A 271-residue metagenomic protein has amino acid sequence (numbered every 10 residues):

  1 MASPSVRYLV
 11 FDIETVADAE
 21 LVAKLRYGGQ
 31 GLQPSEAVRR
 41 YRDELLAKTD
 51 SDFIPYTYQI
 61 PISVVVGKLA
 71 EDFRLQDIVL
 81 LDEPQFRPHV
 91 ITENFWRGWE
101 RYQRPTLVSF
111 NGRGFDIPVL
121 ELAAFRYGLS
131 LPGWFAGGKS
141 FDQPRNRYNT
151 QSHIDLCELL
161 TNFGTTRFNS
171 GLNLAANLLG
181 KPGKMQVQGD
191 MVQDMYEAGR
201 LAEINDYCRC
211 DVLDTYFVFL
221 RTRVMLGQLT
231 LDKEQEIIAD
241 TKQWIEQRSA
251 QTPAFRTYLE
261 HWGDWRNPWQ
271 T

Functional and structural regions predicted by a protein language model:
M1-A2, D12, R26, L178 (+3 more regions): Intrinsic structural disorder
M1-G98: Conserved RNase H-like, two-metal-ion catalytic cores of nucleic-acid enzymes
A2, V6, Q59-Q85, Y102-D206 (+2 more regions): Metal-dependent phosphoesterase core characteristic of DEDDh/y 3'-5' exonuclease domains
A37-R40, N94, G171, M191 (+3 more regions): Exposed alpha-helical structural elements
V38-L46, F95-G98, G138-D142, I237-A239 (+1 more regions): Short C-terminal domain-edge/linker segments immediately following a structured domain
D43-S51, D142-R147, D190-M191, L220 (+2 more regions): Low-complexity, flexible helical/coil segments
P84-V90, L159, G263-T271: Extended low-complexity acidic/polar segments
R209-C210, Y216-T271: Acidic two-metal-ion nuclease catalytic site recognized across multiple nuclease folds, prominently DnaQ/RNase D-T
